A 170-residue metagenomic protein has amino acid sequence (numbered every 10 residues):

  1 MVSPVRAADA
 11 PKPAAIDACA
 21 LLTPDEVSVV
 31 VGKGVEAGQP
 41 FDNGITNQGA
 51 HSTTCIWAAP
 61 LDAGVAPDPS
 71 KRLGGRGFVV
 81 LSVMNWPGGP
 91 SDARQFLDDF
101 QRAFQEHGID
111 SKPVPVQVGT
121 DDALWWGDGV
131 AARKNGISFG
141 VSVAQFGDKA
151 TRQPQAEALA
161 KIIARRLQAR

Functional and structural regions predicted by a protein language model:
S3-A7: Sec/Tat signal peptide C-region and signal peptidase I cleavage site
A8-A14, A20, P24, S28 (+1 more regions): A short, solvent-exposed beta-edge/loop patch
I16-D17, S91: N-terminal functional modules and adjacent low-complexity/disordered segments of proteins
D17-A18, T53: Poly-acidic low-complexity segments
G34-W125: Short, solvent-exposed recognition patches
